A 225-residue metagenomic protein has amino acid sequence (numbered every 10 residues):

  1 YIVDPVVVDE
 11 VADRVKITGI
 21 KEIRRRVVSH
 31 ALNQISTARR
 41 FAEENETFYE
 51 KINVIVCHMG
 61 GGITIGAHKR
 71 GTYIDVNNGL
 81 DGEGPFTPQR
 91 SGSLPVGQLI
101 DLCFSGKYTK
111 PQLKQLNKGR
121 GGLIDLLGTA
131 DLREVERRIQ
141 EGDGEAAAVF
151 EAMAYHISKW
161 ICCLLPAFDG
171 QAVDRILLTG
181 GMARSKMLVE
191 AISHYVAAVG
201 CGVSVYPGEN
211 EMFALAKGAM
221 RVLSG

Functional and structural regions predicted by a protein language model:
Y1-P5, I55-C57, D75-V76, V205: General beta-strand structural signal in soluble alpha/beta enzymes
Y1-T37: Gly/Ser/Thr-rich active-site cleft segment
E10-K16, G66-R70, N78-G79, A216-G218: Short acidic, glycine/serine/threonine-rich loops at helix termini
E22-V54, G61-G62, R70, I74-A130: Glycine-rich phosphate-binding loop plus the immediately following alpha-helix
F41, N45, L165, M220-S224: Short, hydrophobic alpha-helical segments
Q115, G119-Q171: Adenine-nucleotide phosphate-binding core of ATP-dependent small-molecule kinases
V173-Y195: Glycine-rich phosphate-binding loops at beta-strand->alpha-helix junctions
A183-R184, E190, C201-G225: Glycine-rich phosphate-binding/hydrolytic loop that grips phosphoryl groups
